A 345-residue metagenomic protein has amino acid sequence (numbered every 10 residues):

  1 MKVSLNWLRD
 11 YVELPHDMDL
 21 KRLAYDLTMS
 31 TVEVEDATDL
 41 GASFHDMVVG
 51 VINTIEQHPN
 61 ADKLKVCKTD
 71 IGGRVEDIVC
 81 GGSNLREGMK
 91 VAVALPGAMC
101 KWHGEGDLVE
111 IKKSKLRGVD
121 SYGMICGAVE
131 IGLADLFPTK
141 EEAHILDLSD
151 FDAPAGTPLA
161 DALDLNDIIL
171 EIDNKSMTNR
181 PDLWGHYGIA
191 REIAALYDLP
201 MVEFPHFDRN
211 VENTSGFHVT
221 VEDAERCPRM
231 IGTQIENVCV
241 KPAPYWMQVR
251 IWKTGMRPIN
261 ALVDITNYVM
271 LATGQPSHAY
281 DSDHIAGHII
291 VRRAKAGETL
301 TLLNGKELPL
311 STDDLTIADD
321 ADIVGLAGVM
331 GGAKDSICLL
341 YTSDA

Functional and structural regions predicted by a protein language model:
M1-N210: Phosphate-backbone binding interfaces of nucleic-acid-interacting proteins
K2, D17, K21, N166 (+6 more regions): Conserved structured core elements
Y11-V12, Y25, K65, Y197 (+2 more regions): Glycine/proline-enriched, intrinsically flexible loops and inter-domain linkers
V51-D77, T266-I337: Conserved mixed alpha/beta core segments that line enzyme active sites in large multi-domain catalysts
G82-N84, S114-R117, D161-L163, E192-I193 (+5 more regions): A general structural signal for short secondary-structure junctions and capping/turn motifs
S83-K90, T178-A195, M256-A279, D322-L339: Conserved phosphate/anionic-ligand binding catalytic regions in large, soluble enzymes, centered on
E171-I172, W246-G255, L308-D319: Short, hydrophobic/aliphatic alpha-helical segments
Y341-A345: Conserved small/polar residues in nucleotide/adenosyl-binding loops
